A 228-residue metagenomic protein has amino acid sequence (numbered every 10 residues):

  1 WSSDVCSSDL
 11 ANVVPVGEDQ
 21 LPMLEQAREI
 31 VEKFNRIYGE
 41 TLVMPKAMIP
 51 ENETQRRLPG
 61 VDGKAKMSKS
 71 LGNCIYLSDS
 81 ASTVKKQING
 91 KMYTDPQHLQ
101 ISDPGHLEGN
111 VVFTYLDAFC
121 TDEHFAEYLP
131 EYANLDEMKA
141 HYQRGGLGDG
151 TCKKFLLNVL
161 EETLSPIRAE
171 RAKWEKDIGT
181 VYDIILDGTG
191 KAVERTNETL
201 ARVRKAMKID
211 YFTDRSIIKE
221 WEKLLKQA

Functional and structural regions predicted by a protein language model:
W1-S7: Short, small-residue-biased leader/transition segments that mark boundaries at the very start of proteins
C6, V14-E18: N-terminal catalytic cores of NTP/NDP-binding nucleotidyl/phosphoryl-transfer enzymes
P22, R28-A228: Conserved nucleotide- and phosphate/pyrophosphate-binding catalytic cores in adenylate/nucleotidyl-handling enzymes
